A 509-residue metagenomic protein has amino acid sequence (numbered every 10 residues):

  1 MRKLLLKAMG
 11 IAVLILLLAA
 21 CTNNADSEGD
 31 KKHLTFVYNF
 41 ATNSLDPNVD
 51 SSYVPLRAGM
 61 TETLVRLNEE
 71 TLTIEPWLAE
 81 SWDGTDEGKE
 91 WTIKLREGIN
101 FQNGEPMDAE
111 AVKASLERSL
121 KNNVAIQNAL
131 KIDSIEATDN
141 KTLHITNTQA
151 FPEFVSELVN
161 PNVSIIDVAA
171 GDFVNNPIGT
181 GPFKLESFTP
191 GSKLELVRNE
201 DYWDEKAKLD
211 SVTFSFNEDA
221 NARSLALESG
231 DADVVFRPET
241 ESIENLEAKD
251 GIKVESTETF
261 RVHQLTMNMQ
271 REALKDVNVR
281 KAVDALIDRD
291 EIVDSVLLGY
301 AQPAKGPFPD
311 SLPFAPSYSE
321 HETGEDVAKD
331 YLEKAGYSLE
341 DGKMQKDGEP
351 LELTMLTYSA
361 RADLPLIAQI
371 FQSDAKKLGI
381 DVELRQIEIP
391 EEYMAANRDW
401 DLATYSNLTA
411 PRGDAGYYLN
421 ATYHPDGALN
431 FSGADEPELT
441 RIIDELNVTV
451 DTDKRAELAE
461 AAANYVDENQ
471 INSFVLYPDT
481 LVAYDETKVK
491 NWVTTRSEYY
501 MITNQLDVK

Functional and structural regions predicted by a protein language model:
V37-G84, E117, I178: N-terminal lobe/hinge region of extracytoplasmic solute-binding protein
S51, N68-T73, S156-A207, S211 (+3 more regions): Gly/Pro-rich hinge or "lid" segments in bacterial periplasmic/extracellular proteins
E80-N122: Aromatic- and charge-enriched surface segment that lines or borders ligand/interaction sites
E87, Q127-V168: Surface-exposed binding/hinge segments that line and control ligand-binding clefts or catalytic entry sites
E186-V197, T213-R271, N278, A282 (+1 more regions): Extracellular/periplasmic solute-recognition and catalytic clefts
K275-I370, V508: Append "and occasionally in soluble cytosolic enzymes with long acidic Gly/Pro-rich linkers
L286-F314, D363-Q372, M394-K509: Detector for C-terminal structural segments
S338-A410, T480: Ligand/substrate-recognition segments at binding pockets and active sites
